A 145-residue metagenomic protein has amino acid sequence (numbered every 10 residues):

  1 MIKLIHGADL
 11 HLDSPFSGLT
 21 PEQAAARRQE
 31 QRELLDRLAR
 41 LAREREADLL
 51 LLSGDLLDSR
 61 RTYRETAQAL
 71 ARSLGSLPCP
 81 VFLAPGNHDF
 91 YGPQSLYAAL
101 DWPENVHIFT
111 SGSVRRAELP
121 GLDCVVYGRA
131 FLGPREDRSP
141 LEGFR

Functional and structural regions predicted by a protein language model:
M1-Q68: N-terminal active-site segment of His-dependent metallophosphoesterases
L49, R60-R145: His/Asp/Glu-rich metal-coordinating catalytic cores of metallo-dependent phosphodiesterases/hydrolases acting on
